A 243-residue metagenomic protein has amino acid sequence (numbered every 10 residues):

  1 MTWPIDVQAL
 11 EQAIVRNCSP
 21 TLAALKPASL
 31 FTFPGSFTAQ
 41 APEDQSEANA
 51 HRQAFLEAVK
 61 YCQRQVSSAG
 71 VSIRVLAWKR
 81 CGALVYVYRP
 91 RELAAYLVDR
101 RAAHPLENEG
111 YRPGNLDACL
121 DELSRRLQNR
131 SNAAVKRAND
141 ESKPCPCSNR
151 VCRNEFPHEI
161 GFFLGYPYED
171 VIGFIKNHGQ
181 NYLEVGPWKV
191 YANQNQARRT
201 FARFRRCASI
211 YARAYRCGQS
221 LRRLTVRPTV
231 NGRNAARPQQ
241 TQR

Functional and structural regions predicted by a protein language model:
M1-T38: Short, extreme N-terminal leader segments that mark the start of a protein/domain
N17-A23, I73-W78, R126, N149-V151: Short, flexible, solvent-exposed loop/turn segments with mixed acidic/basic and small polar residues
K26-A28, C81-A83, P157-E159: Short, surface-exposed beta-edge/turn micro-motifs
P42-S46, S131-C152, R227-Q242: Intrinsically disordered, low-complexity terminal tails and inter-domain linkers enriched for S/T/G/P/D/E
H51-A118: A glycine-rich, hydrophobic loop/mini-helix early in the fold
N108-H158: Internal catalytic-core helix/loop-beta-alpha segment that presents or stabilizes conserved functional determinants
E155-E184: Hydrophobic/aromatic-rich, well-ordered segments within soluble, folded domains that form packed cores
P187-R243: Long, compositionally biased
